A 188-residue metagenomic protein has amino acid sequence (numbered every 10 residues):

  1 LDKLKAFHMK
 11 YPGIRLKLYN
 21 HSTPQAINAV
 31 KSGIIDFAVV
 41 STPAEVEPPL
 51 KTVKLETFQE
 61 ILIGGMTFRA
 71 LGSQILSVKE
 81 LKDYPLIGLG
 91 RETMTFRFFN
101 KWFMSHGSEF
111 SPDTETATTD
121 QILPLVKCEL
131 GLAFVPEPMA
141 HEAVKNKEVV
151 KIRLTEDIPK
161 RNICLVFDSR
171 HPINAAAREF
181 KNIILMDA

Functional and structural regions predicted by a protein language model:
L1-V46, T116: Central regulatory/effector-binding core of bacterial HTH transcription factors
K3-P12, K79, F96-E109: Ligand-binding cleft/hinge of the Venus flytrap
S22-I34, S41, T95-V150: Hydrophobic hinge/microswitch elements
T42-P43, M66, E137-M139, T155-E156 (+1 more regions): Short secondary-structure boundary segments
P49-I87: Flexible hinge/capping segments at coil-to-helix
K51-I61, N146-K160: Short beta-strand->loop
L71, P85-H106, I173-A177, K181: Secondary-structure junction motif
R153-A188: A late-sequence structural motif
